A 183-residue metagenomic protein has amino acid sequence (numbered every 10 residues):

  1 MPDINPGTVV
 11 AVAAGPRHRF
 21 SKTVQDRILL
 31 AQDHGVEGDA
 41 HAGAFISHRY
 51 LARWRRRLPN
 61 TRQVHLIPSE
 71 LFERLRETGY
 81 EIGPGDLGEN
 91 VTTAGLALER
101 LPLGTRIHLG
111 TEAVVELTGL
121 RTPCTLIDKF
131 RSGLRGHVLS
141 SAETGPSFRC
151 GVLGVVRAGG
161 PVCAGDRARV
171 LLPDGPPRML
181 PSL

Functional and structural regions predicted by a protein language model:
M1-L183: Metal-cofactor-dependent catalytic cores
